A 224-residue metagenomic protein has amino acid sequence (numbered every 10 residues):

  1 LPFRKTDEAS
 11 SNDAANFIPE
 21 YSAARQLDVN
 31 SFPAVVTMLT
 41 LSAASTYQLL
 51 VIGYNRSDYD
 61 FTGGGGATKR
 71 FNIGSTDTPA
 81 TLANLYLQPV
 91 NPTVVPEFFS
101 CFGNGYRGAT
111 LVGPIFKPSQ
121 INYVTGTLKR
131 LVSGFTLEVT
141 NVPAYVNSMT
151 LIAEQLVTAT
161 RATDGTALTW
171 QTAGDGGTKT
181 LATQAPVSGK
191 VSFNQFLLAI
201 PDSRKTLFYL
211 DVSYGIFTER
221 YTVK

Functional and structural regions predicted by a protein language model:
L1-G64, Y145-K224: Tryptophan-paired
Y21-V29, D58-Y123, I216-K224: Structured interaction patches on ligand/partner-binding surfaces of diverse proteins
T40, V124-R130: Short, solvent-exposed beta-strand/turn "edge" segments of beta-rich domains on protein surfaces
L49, V124-G126, F135, M149: A broad, low-specificity signal marking well-ordered, structured residues that form hydrophobic/aromatic
Y54, F99, V139: Aromatic/pi-system hotspot detector in well-structured domains
K129-T140: A short, Gly/Thr-enriched small/hydrophobic beta-strand-prone motif that recurs across taxa
